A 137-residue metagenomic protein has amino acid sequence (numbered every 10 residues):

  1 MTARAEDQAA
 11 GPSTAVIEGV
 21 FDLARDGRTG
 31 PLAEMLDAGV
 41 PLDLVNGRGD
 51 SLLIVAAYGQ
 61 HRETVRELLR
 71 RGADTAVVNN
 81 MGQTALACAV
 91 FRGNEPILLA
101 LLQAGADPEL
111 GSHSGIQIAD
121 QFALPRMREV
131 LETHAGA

Functional and structural regions predicted by a protein language model:
P31, E63-T64, P96-I97, R126-V130: Conserved ankyrin/ankyrin-like repeat signature
